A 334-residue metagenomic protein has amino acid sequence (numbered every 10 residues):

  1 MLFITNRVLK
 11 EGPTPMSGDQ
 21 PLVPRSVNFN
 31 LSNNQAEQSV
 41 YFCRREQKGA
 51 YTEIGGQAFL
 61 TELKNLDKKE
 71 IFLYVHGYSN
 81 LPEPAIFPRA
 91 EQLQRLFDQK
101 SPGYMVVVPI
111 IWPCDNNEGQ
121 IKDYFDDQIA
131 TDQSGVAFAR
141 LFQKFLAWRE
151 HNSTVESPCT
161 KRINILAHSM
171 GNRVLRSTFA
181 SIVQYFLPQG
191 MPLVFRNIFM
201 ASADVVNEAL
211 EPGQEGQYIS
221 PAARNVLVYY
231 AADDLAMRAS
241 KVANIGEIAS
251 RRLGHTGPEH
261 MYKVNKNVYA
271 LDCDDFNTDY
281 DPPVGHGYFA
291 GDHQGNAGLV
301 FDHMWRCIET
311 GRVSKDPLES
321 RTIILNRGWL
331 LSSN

Functional and structural regions predicted by a protein language model:
M1-A50, N65, S79-N80, E91 (+2 more regions): Lipolytic serine-hydrolase domain surface
A58-D67: Short beta-strand-to-loop junctions in surface cap/lid or active-site-entrance loops
K69-G77: Short beta-strand element of the alpha/beta-hydrolase
H76, H168, H286: Histidine-centered divalent metal-coordination motifs
G77-P82, N172: Gly/Ser/Thr-rich loops at beta-strand to alpha-helix junctions that form or flank small-molecule/cofactor-binding
P84-Q94: "Short basic amphipathic alpha-helical interaction patches in structured regions
F138, A167, G171, L175: Gly/Ala-rich beta-loop-alpha elbow adjacent to hydrolase catalytic centers
N164, H168-S169, F199: Residue in the alpha/beta-hydrolase core beta-strand immediately N-terminal to the catalytic nucleophile
